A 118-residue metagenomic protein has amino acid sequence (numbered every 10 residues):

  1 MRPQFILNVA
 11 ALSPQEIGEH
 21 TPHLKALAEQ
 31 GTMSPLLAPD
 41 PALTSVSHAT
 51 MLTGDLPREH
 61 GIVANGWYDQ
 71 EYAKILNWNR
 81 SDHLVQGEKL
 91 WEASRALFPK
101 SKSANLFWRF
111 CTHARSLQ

Functional and structural regions predicted by a protein language model:
R2-P3, A11-Q118: Active-site nucleophile/metal-coordination loop of metallo-enzymes that catalyze phosphate/sulfate and related
